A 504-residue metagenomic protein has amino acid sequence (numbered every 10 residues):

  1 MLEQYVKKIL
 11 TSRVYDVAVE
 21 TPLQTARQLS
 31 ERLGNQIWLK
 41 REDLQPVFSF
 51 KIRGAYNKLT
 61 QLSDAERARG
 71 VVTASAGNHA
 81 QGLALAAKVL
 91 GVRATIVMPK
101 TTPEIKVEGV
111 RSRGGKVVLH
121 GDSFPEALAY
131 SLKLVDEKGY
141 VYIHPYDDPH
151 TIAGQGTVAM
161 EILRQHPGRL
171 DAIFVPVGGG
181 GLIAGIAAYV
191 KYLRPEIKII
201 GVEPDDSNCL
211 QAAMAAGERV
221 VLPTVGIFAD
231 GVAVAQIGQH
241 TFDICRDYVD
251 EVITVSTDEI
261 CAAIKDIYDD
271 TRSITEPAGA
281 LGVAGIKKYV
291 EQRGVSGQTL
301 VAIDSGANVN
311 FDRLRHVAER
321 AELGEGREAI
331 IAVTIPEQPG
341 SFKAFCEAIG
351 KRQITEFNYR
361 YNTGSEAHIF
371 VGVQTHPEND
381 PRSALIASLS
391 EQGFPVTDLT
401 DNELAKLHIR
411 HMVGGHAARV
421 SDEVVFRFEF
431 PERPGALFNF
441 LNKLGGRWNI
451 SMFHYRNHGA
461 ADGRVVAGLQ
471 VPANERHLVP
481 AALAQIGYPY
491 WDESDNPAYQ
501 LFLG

Functional and structural regions predicted by a protein language model:
M1-A436, F440-G504: PLP-dependent amino-acid enzyme catalytic core
